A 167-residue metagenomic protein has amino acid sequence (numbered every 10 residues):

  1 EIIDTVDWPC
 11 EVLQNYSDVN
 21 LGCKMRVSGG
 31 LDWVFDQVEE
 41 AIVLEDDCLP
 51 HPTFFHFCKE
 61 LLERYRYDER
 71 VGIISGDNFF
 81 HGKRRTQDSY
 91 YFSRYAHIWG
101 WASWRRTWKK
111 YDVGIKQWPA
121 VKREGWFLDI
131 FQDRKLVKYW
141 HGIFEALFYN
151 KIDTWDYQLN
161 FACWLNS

Functional and structural regions predicted by a protein language model:
E1-V43, C48-S167: An acidic/histidine-cluster motif and surrounding catalytic segment that typifies divalent-metal-assisted enzyme active
